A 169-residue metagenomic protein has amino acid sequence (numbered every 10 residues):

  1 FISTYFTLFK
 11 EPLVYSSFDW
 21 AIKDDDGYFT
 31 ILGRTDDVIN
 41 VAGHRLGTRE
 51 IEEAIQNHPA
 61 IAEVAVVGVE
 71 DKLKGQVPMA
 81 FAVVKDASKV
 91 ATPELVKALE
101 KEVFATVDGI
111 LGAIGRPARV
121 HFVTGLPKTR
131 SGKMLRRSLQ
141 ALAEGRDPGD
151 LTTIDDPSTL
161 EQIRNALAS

Functional and structural regions predicted by a protein language model:
Y5: Short internal loop-to-helix segment that lines adenine-nucleotide cofactor pockets
F9-G115, M134, S138-A141, R146 (+1 more regions): AMP-binding/adenylate-forming catalytic core of the ANL superfamily
D19, V123-S131: Active-site and channel-lining beta-strand-loop segments that bind or position nucleotide-derived/phosphorylated
V67, V120-V123: General small-molecule cofactor/ligand-binding pocket signal
R116-P117, T129: Conserved post-Walker A/P-loop segment of ABC ATPase nucleotide-binding domains
